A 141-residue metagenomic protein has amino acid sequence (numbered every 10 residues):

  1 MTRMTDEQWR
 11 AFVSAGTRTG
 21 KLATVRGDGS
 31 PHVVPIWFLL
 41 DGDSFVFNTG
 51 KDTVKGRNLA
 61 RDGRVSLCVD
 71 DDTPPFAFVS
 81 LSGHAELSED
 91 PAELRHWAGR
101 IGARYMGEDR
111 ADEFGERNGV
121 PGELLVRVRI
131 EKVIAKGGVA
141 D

Functional and structural regions predicted by a protein language model:
M1-M4, A77-D141: Charged, gly/pro-rich active-site loop segments
M1-T17: Extreme N-terminal tail/first-helix region
M4-E7, G50-V54, P74, G119: Residues at secondary-structure transition points
W9, R18, D43, A77 (+1 more regions): A generic secondary-structure signal marking the coil-to-beta-strand transition
V13-A15, A60-R61, G119: Alpha-helix boundary recognition
T17-K51, R57-L59, V65-V69, F78-S80: Short beta-strand segments
T24-R26, V69-P74, E108-G115: A short, aromatic/hydrophobic, helix- or strand-capping loop or linear motif that either lines the entrance/gate
